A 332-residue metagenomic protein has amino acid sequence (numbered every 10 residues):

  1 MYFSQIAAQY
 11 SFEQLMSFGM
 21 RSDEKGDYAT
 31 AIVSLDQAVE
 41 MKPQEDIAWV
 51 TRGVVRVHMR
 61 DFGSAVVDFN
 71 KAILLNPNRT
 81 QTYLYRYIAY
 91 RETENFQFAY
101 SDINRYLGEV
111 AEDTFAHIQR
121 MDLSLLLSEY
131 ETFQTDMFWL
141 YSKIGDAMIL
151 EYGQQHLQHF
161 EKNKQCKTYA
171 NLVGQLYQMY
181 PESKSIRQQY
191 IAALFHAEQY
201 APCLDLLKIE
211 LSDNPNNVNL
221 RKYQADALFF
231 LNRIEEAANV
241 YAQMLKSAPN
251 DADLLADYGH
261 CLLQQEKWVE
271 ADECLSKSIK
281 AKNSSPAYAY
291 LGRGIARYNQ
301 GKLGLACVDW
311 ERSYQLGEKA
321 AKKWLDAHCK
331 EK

Functional and structural regions predicted by a protein language model:
S11-E13, D46-I47, T80-Q81, T114-F115 (+6 more regions): Helix-start (N-cap) detector for alpha-helical repeat units in TPR-like alpha-solenoids, especially tetratricopeptide
S17, T51, Y85, Q119 (+6 more regions): Canonical tetratricopeptide repeat
E24-K25, H58, E92, L126-E129 (+7 more regions): Register position in tetratricopeptide repeats
Q37-A38, K71-A72, R105-Y106, W139-L140 (+5 more regions): Canonical positions in the second alpha-helix
P43, P77, A111, I144-A147 (+5 more regions): Short coil turns that delineate tetratricopeptide repeat
